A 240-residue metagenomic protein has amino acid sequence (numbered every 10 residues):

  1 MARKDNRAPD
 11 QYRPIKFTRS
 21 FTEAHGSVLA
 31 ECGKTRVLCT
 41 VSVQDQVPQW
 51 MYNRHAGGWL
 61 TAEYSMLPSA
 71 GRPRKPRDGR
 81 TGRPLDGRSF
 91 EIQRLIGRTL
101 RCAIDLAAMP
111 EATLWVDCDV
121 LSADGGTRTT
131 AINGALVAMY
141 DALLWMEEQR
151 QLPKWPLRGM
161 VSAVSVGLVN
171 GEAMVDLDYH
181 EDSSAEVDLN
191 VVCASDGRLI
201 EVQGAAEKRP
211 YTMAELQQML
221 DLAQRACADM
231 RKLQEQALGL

Functional and structural regions predicted by a protein language model:
M1-E31: Short, Gly/Pro- and small/polar-rich lid/capping loops
A2-R7, I15, R77-R80, L152-L157 (+2 more regions): Compositionally biased, non-globular sequence tracts
R13-F17, L38, Q44, E91 (+1 more regions): Glycine-rich anion/phosphate-binding loop at the beta-strand->alpha-helix junction
I15-F17, E23-S27, D45-P48, R101-A103 (+3 more regions): Glycine-rich, charged/polar anion/phosphate-binding loops that engage phosphate groups from diverse ligands
K16-T18, L29-E31, L38-T40, T61-E63 (+5 more regions): Structured core elements
G26-M109, L199, Q203-D221: Glycine-rich, flexible beta-strand/loop modules in the N-terminal catalytic cores of phosphate-handling
G87, A108, G126-T130, Y140-L144 (+1 more regions): A structural signal for small-residue-enriched, beta-sheet-centric alpha/beta enzyme cores and oligomeric scaffold folds
R94, R98, C102, N133-V137 (+2 more regions): Short, residue-level hotspots on alpha-helical faces of the histone-fold and other alpha-helical interaction modules
